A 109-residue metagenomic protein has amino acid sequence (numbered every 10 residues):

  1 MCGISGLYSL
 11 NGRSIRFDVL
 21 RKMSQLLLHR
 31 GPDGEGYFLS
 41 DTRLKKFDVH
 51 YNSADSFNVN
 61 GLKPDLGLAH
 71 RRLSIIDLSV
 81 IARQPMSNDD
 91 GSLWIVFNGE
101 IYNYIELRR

Functional and structural regions predicted by a protein language model:
M1-R109: N-terminus-centric sequence/structural signature that marks the extreme N-terminus and adjacent "lid/interface" module
